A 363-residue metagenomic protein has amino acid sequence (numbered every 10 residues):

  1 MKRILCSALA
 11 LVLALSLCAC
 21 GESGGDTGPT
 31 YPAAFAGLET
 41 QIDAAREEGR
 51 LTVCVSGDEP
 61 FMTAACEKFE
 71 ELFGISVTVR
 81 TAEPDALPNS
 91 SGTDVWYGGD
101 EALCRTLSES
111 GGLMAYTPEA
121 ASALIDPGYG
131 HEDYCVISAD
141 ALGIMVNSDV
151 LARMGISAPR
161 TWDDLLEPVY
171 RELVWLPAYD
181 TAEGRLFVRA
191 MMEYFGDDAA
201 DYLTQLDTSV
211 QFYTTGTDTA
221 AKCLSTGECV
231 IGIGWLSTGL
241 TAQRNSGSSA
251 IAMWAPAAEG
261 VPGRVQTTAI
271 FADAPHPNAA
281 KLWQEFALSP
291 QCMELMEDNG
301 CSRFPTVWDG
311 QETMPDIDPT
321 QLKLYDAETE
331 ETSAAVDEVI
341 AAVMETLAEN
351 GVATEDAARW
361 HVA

Functional and structural regions predicted by a protein language model:
M1-E48, H361-A363: Short, low-complexity disordered leader/linker segments with a strong preference for bacterial N-terminal type II
G37-R46, R50, V55-S76, I144 (+1 more regions): Short, polar/charged alpha-helical segment
T52-C66, R80-E228: Extracytoplasmic ligand-binding site segments that recognize negatively charged/polar headgroups
V77-V79, V174, I251-M253: Generic structural signal for residues in well-ordered beta-strands
A102-E109, I231-A250: A ligand-binding cleft/hinge motif common to bilobed small-molecule-binding domains
A123-P127, A139-D140, Y202-D207, Y213-T214 (+1 more regions): Periplasmic-binding protein-like
V261-P262, Q266-E330, W360: Mature extracytoplasmic/periplasmic domains
P319-A363: Conserved C-terminal helix/tail region of periplasmic/extracytoplasmic solute-binding proteins
